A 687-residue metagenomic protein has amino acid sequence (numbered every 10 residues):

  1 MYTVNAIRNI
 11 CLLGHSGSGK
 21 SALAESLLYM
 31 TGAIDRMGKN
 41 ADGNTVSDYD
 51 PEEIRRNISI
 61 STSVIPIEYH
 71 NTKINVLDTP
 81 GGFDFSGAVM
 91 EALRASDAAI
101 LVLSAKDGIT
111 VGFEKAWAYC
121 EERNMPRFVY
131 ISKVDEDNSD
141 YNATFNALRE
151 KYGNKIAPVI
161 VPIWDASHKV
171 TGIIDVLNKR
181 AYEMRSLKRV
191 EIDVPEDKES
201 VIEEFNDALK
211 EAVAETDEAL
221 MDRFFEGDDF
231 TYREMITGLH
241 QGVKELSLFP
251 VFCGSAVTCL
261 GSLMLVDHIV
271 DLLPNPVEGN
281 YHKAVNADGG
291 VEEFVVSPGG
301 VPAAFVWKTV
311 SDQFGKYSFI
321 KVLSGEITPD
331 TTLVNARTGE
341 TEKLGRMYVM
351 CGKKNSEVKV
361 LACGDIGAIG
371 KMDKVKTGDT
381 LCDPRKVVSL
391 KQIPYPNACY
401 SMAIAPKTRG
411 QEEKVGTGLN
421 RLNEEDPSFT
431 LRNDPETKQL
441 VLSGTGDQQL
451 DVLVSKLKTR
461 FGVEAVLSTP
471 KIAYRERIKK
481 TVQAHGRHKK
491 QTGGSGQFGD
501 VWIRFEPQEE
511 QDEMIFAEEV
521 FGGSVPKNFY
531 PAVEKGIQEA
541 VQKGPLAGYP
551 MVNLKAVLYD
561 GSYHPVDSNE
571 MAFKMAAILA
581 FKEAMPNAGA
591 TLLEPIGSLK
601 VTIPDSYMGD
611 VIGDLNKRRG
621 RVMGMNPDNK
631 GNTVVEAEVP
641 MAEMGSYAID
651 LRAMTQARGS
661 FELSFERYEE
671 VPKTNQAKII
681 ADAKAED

Functional and structural regions predicted by a protein language model:
M1-D687: Structural and coupling elements of P-loop NTPases
